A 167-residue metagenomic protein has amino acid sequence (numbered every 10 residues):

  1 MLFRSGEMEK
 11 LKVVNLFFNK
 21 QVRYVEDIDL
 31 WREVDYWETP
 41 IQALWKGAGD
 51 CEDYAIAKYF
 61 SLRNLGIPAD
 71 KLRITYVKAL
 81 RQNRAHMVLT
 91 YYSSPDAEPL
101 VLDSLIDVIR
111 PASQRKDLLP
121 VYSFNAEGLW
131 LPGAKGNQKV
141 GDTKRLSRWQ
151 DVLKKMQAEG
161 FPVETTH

Functional and structural regions predicted by a protein language model:
M1-H167: A structural boundary/capping signal
